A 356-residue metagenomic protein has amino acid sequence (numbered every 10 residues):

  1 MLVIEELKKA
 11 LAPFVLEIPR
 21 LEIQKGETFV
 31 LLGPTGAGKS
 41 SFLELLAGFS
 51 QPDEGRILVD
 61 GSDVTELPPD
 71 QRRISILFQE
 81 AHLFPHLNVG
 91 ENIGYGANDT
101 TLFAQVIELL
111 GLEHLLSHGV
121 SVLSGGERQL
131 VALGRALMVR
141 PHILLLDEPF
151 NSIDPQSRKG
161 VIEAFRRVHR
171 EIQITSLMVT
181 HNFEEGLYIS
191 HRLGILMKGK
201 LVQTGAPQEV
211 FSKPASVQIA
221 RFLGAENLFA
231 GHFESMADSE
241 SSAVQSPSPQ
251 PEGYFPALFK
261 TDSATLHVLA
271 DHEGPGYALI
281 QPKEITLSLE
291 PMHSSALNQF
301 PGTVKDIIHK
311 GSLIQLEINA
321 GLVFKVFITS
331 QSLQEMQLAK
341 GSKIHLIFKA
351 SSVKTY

Functional and structural regions predicted by a protein language model:
D63-I76, P214: ABC ATPase NBD coupling module
T100-L115, R166-R167: Conserved ABC ATPase "signature" region
G119-L123, E127: Conserved ABC ATPase signature
M138-H142: A short, proline-enriched helix->beta-strand linker immediately N-terminal to the Walker B motif in ABC-type P-loop
L144-E148: Catalytic Walker B motif of ABC-type/P-loop ATPase nucleotide-binding domains
A237-E240, D262-I307, K325-Y356: Glycine/charge-rich catalytic "coupling/switch" loops of P-loop NTPases
